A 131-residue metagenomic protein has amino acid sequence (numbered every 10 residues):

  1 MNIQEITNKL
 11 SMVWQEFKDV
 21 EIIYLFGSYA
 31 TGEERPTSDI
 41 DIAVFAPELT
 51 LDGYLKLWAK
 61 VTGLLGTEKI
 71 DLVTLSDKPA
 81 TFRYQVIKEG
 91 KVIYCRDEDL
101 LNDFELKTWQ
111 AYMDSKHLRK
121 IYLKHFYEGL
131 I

Functional and structural regions predicted by a protein language model:
M1-I22, A30-P36, F45-I131: Catalytic core of pol beta-like nucleotidyltransferases
D41-A43: Short, well-ordered beta-strand segments
